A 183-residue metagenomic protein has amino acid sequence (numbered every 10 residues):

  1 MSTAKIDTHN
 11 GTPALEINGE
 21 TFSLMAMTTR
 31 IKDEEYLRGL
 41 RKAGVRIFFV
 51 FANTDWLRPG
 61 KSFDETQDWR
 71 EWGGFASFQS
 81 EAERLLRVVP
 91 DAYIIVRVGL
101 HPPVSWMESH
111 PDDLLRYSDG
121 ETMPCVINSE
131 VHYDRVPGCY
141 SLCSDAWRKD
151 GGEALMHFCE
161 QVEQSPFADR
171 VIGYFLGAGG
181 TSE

Functional and structural regions predicted by a protein language model:
M1-R41: N-terminal carbohydrate-binding accessory modules
T8-N10, I127-Y133: Short hydrophobic/aromatic-rich motifs at helix boundaries and adjacent loops
S23-T28, R46-V50, I94-V98, I172-L176: Hydrophobic faces of well-ordered beta-strands that scaffold small-molecule active sites in alpha/beta enzyme cores
I31, T54, G180: Flexible, active-site-proximal loop/turn residues at the rims of small-molecule/cofactor binding pockets and catalytic
E34-S129, L142, K149-D150, M156-P166: Aromatic-lined substrate-binding rim segments of carbohydrate-active enzymes
Y133-A146: Short glycine/proline- and acidic residue-enriched helix-loop micro-motifs that form flexible lids or anion-recognition
D169-E183: Charge-patterned, long linear interaction tracts outside catalytic cores
